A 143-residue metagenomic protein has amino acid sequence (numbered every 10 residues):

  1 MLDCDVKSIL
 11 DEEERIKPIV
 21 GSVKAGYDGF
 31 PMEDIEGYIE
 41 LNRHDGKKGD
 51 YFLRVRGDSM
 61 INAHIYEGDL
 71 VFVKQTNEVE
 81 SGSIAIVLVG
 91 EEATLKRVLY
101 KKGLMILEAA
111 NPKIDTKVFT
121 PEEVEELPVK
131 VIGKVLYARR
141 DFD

Functional and structural regions predicted by a protein language model:
M1-Y66, A93, Y100, L104 (+2 more regions): Short, positionally conserved secondary-structure boundary motifs
G68-D69, S83: Structural motif
F72-V73, I86: Hydrophobic beta-strand signal
E78-I86, T94-L95: Short, Lys/Arg- and Gly-enriched loop/turn segments at beta-strand edges
V89, T94-V118: PDZ-domain C-terminal substructure recognizer with occasional recognition of PDZ-binding tails
